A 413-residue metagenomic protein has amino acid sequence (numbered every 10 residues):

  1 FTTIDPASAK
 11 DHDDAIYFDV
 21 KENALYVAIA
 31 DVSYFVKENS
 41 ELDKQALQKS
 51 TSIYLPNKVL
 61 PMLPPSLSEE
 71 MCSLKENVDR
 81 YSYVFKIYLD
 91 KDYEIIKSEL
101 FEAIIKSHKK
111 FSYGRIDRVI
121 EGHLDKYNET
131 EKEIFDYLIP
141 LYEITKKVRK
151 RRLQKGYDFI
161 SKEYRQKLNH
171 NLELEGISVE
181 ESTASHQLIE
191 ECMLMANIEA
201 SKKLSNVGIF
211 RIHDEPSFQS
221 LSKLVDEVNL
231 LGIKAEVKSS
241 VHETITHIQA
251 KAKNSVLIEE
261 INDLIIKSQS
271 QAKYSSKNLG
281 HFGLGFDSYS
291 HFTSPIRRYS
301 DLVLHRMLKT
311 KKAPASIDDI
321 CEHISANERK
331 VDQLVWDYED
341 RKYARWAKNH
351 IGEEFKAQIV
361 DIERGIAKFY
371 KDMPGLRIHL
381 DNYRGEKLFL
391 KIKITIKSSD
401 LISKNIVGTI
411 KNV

Functional and structural regions predicted by a protein language model:
F1-I392, K397-V413: Electropositive polyanion-binding surfaces
